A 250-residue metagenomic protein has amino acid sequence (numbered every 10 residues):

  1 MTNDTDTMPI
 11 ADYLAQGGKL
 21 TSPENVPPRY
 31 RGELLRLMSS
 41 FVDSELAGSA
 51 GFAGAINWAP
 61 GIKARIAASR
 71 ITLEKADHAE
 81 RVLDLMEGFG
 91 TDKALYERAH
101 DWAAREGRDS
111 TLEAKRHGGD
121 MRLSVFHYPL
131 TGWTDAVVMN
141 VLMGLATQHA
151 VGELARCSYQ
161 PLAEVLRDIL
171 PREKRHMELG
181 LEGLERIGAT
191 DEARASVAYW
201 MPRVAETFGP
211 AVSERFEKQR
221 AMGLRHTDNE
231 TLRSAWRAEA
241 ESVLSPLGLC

Functional and structural regions predicted by a protein language model:
M1-T21, D43, H100-G118, A235-P246: Acidic, low-complexity proline/glycine-rich segments
T2-I10, I71-L112, G180-E185: Conserved alpha-helical segments that form or flank metal/cofactor-binding pockets of metalloenzymes
K19-L20, E192-C250: Extended, helix-rich structural scaffolds rather than catalytic motifs
K19-S39, D101-M139, E206-T227: Acidic/His metal-coordination segments adjacent to aromatic residues that form catalytic metal sites in metalloenzymes
P27-A59, F126-C157, R233-E239: Alpha-helical bundle segments that constitute or directly flank the non-heme di-iron/ferroxidase center
Y30-F41, P60-H78, G132-A136, P161-K174: Alpha-helical scaffold segments that form or flank carboxylate-/histidine-based iron centers
G54-I66, H149-D168, E182-A195, R215 (+1 more regions): Inter-helical turn/loop segments and adjacent helix faces that build the functional surface of alpha-helical bundle
V141, L145, V165-M177, W200-M201: Alpha-helical membrane segments in multi-pass integral membrane proteins
